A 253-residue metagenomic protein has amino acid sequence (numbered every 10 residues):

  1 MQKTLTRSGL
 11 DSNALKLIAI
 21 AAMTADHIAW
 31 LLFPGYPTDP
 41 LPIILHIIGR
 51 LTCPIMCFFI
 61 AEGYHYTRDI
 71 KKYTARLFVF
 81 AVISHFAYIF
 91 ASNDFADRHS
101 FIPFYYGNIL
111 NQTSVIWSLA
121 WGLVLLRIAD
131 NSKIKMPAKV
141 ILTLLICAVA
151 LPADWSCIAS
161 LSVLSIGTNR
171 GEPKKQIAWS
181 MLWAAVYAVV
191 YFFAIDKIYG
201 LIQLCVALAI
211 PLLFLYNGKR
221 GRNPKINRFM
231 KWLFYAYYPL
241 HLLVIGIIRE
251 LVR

Functional and structural regions predicted by a protein language model:
M1-R253: Alpha-helical transmembrane segments and their immediate juxtamembrane cytosolic regions
